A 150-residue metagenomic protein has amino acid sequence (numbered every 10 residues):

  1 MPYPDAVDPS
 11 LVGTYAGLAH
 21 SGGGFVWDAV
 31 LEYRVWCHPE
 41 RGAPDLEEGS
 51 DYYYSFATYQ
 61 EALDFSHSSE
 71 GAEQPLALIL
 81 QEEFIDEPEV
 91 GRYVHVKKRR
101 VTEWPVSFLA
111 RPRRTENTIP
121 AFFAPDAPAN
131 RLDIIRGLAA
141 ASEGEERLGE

Functional and structural regions predicted by a protein language model:
M1-E40, P44-D51, Y59-E150: Conserved NAD+-utilizing ADP-ribose enzyme module
